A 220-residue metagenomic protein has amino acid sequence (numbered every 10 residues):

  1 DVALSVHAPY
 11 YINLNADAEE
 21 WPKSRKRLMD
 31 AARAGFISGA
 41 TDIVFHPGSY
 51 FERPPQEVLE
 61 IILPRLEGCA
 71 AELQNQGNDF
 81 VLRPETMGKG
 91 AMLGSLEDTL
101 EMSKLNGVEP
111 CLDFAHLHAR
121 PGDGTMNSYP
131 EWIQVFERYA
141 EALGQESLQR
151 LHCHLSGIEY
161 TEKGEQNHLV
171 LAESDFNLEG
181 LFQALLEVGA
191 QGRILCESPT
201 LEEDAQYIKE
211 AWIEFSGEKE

Functional and structural regions predicted by a protein language model:
D1-V6, L63-L73, S103-G107, R138 (+1 more regions): Alpha-helix-loop-beta-strand connector modules within alpha/beta enzyme cores
L4-N13, L112-F114: Histidine-centered catalytic micro-motifs
S5, V44, C111, H154 (+1 more regions): Conserved beta-strand positions in the central sheet of alpha/beta enzyme cores
N13-L112: Active-site acidic/histidine proton-transfer and metal-coordination neighborhood in alpha/beta enzyme cores
T41, Q191-G192: Short acidic/polar active-site loop segments enriched in Thr and Asp
G68-G164: Acidic/histidine-rich catalytic cores of soluble enzymes
I133-Q145, A172-E187: A short, acidic, amphipathic alpha-helical segment used as a generic capping/interface helix at domain edges
E202-E218: C-terminal helical cap(s) of enzyme catalytic domains, especially alpha/beta-barrels
